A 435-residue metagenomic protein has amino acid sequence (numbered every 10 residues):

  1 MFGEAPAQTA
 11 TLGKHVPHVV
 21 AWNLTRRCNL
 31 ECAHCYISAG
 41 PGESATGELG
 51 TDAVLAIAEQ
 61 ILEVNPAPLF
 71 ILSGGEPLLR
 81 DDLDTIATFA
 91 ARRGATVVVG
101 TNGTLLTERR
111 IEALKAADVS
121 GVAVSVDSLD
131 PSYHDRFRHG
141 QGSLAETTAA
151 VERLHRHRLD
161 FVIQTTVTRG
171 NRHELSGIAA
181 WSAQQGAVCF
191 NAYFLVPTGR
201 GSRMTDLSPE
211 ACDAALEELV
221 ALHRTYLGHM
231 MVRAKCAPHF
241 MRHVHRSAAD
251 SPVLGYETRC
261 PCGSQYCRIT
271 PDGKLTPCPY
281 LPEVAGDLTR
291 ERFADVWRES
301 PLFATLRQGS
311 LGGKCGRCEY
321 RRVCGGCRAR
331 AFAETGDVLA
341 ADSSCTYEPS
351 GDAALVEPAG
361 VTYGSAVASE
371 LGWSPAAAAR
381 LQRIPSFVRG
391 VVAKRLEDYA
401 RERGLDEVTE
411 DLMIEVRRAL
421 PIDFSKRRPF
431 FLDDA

Functional and structural regions predicted by a protein language model:
M1, S44, L49, T96 (+4 more regions): Radical SAM enzyme [4Fe-4S]-AdoMet core and its adjacent flexible, acidic and glycine-rich loops/tails across
M1-A117, G121: Conserved alpha-helical substructure of the radical SAM core
F2, Y280-A366: Flexible mid-to-C-terminal extensions adjoining Fe-S/redox cofactors in radical SAM and related proteins
L12, G255-C260, L306-G309: Short Gly/Pro-enriched turn/cap motifs at secondary-structure boundaries
V19, N23, R27, G255 (+3 more regions): Flanking scaffold residues of small Cys/His-coordinated metal-binding clusters
W22, S38, S73, S125 (+3 more regions): Conserved residues at the C-terminal ends of beta-strands
I57, I86, A90, A150 (+4 more regions): Aromatic/hydrophobic pocket-lining residues that form π-stacking "cages" and hydrophobic walls in ligand
G364-A435: Non-catalytic accessory segments flanking P-loop/AAA+ NTPase cores
